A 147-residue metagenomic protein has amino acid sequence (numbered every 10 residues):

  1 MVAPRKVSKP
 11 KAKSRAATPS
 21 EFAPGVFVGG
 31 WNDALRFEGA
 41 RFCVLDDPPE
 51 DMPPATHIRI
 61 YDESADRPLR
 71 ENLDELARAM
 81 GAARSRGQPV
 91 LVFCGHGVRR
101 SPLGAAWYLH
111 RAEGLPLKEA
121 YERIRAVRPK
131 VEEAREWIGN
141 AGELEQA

Functional and structural regions predicted by a protein language model:
M1-K13: Short Lys/Arg-rich cationic patches that frequently serve as NLS/NoLS or arginine-rich RNA/DNA-binding motifs
S8, P102-L103: Sequence-pattern detector for short linear motifs and compositional/periodic biases rather than a specific fold
K11, A105-A106: A periodicity- and composition-biased signal for non-globular, repetitive helical segments
R15-V92, W107-E143: Cysteine-based protein phosphatase catalytic domain of the PTP/DSP
L91, R100-P102: Short Cys/His-based metal-binding microdomains
